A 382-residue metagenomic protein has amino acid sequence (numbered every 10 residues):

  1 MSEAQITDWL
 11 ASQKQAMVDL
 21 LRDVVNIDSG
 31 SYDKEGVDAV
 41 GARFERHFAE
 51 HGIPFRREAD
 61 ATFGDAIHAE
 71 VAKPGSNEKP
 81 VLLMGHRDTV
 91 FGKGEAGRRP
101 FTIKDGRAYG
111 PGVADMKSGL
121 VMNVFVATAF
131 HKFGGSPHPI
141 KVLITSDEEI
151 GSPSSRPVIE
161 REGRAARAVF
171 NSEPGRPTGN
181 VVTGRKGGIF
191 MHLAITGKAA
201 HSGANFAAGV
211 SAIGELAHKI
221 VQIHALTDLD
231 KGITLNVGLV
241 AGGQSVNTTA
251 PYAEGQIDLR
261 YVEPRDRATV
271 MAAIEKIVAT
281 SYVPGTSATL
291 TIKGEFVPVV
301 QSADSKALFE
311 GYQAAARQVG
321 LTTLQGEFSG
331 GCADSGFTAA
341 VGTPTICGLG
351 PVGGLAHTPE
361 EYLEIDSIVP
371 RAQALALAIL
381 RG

Functional and structural regions predicted by a protein language model:
M1-Q5, S12, S29, F55-A59 (+3 more regions): Metal-dependent amide/peptide-bond hydrolase catalytic core, centered on the "pita-bread" metallohydrolase fold
S2-P111, K132: Acidic/His- and Gly-rich active-site-bordering loop/insert found across diverse amide/peptide-bond hydrolases
E78-I144, I150, P359, E364-I365 (+1 more regions): Active-site metal-coordination/substrate-binding segment of hydrolases, especially metallo-dependent peptidases
P80-L82, A108, R167-N171, H192 (+1 more regions): Short glycine-aspartate micro-motif
M84-G85, L143-T145, F170-E173, A194-T196 (+1 more regions): Short beta-strand segments
M116-G188: Acidic/histidine-rich catalytic neighborhood of metal-dependent amide-processing enzymes
